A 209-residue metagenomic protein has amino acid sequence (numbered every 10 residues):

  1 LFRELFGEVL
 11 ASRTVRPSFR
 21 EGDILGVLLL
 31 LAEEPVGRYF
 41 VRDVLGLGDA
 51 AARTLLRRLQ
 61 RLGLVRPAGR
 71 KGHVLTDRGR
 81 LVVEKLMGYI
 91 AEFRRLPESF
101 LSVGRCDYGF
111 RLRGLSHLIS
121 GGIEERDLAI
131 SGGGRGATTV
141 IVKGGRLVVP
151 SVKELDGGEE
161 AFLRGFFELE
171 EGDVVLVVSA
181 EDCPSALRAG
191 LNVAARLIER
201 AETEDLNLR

Functional and structural regions predicted by a protein language model:
L1-L25: Short alpha-helical segments that sit at the start of domains
R20-V36: Short amphipathic alpha-helical interface segments
E34-L45: Short acidic, hydrophobic short linear motifs in intrinsically disordered regions
G46-Q60: Short amphipathic alpha-helical interaction segments
Q60-R70: A short, conserved structural fragment
K71-L86: Basic, amphipathic "hinge/linker" alpha-helix immediately C-terminal to the N-terminal HTH DNA-binding motif
I90-G104: Long, charged amphipathic helices and adjacent flexible linkers at domain junctions
L101-R200: Mid-protein regulatory/catalytic core that forms ligand/cofactor-binding pockets and protein-protein interaction
